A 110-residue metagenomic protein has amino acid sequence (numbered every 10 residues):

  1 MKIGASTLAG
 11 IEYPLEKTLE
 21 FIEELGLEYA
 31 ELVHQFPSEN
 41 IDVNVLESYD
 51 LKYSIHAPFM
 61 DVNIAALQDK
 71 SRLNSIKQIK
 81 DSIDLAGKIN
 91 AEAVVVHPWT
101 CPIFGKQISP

Functional and structural regions predicted by a protein language model:
M1-D81, G87: N-terminal pre-domain/capping segments
Q68-P110: Active-site acidic/histidine proton-transfer and metal-coordination neighborhood in alpha/beta enzyme cores
